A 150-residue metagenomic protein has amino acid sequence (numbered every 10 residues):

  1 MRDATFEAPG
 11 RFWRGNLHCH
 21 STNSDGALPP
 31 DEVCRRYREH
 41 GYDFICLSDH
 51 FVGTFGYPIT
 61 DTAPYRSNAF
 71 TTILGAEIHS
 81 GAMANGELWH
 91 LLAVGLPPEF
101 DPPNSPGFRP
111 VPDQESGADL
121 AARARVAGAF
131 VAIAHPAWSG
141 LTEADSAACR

Functional and structural regions predicted by a protein language model:
R2-C149: A metal-dependent hydrolase metal-coordination microenvironment
